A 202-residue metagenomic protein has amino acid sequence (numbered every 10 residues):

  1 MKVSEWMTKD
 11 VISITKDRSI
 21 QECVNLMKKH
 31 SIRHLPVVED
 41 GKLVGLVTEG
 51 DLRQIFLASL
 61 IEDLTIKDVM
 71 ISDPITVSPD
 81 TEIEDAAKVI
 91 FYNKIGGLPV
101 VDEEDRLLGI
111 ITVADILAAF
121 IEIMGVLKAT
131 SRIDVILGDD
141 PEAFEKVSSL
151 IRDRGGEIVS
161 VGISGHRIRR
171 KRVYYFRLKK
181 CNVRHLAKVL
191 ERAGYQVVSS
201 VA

Functional and structural regions predicted by a protein language model:
M1-D10, T48-S78, E82-K94, E103 (+3 more regions): Tandem CBS (Bateman) regulatory domains
M1-S13, D17-D40, G45-G50, F56-L57: Basic, Lys/Arg-rich alpha-helical nucleic-acid-recognition elements, primarily the DNA-binding modules of transcription
I32, G156, Y195: Short phosphate-binding/catalytic loops that engage adenosine nucleotides
V38, V101-D102: Core beta-strand residues in small-molecule sensory/regulatory alpha/beta domains
V159-V161, E191-A202: Conserved short beta-strand edge segments in small beta-sheet-based binding/regulatory domains
K171-K180: Short basic, glycine-rich beta-strand/loop surfaces that mediate nucleic-acid
